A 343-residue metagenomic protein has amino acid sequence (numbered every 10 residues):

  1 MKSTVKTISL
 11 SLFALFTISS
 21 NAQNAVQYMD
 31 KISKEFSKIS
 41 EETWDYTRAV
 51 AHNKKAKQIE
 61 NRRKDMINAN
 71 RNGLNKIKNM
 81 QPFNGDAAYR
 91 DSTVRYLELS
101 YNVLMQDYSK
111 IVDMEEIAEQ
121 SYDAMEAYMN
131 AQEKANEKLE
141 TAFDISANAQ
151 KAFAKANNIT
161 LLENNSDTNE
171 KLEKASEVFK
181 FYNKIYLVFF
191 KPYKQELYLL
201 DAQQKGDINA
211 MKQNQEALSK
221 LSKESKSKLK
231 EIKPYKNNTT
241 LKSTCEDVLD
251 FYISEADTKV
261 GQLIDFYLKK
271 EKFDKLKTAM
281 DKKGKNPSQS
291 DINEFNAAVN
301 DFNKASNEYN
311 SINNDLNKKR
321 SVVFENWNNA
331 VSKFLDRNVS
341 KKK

Functional and structural regions predicted by a protein language model:
M1-D30, K343: Bacterial Sec-dependent N-terminal signal peptides
N24-A56, E115-M211, Q215, K270-K343: C-terminal amphipathic alpha-helix
E35-E42, M66-K76, V103, V188-Q195 (+2 more regions): Amphipathic, well-ordered alpha-helical segments in soluble domains
E42, T93-D107, F190, D247-A256: Extended, hydrophobic/aromatic-rich amphipathic alpha-helical segments that build helical scaffolds
E42-Y46, G73, L104-I111, Q195 (+3 more regions): Non-transmembrane amphipathic alpha-helical segments
V50-N130: Post-signal peptide N-terminal segment of secreted/secretory-pathway proteins
G73-R95, D113-M114, S225-D247, G261-K270: Short, solvent-exposed, charged loop/turn and helix-capping segments that join or cap alpha-helices on peripheral
